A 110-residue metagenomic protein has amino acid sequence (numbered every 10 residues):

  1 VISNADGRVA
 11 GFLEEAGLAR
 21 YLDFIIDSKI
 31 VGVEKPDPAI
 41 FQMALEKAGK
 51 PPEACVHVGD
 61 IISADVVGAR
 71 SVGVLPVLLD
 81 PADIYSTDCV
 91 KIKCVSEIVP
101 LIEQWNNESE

Functional and structural regions predicted by a protein language model:
I2-E110: Asp-based, Mg2+/Mn2+-dependent phosphohydrolase catalytic module
